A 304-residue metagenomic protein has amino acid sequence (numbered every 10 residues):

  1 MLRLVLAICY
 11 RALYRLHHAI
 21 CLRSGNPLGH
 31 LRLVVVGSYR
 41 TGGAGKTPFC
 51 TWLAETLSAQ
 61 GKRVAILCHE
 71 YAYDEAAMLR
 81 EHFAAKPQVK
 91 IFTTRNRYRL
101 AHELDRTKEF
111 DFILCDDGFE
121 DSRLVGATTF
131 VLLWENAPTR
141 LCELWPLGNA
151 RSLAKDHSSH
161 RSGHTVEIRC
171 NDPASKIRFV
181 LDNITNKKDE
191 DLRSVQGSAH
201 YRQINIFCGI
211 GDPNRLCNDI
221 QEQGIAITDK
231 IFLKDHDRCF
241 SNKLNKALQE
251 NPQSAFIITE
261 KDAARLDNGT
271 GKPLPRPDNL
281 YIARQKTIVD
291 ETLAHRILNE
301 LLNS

Functional and structural regions predicted by a protein language model:
M1-R11: Charged, amphipathic alpha-helical linker segments immediately N-terminal to NTP-binding catalytic cores
H18-A72, K176, N186, G197: Walker A (P-loop) phosphate-binding motif
Q60, E81-K86, I220-T228: Short helix-loop-beta junction
G61-R63, E109-F110, G126, Y201 (+1 more regions): Short, high-confidence coil segments that cap the C-terminus of an alpha-helix and link into the following beta-strand
Y71-I177, N183-K187: Phosphate/Mg2+-binding loops and adjacent switch elements in nucleotide/diphosphate-handling enzyme cores
T139-Q253: C-terminal accessory "lid"/substrate-recognition subdomains
L233-D237, R276-S304: Short, flexible loop segments at boundaries between secondary-structure elements
S254-K261: Acidic beta-strand-to-loop metal/phosphate-binding motif
